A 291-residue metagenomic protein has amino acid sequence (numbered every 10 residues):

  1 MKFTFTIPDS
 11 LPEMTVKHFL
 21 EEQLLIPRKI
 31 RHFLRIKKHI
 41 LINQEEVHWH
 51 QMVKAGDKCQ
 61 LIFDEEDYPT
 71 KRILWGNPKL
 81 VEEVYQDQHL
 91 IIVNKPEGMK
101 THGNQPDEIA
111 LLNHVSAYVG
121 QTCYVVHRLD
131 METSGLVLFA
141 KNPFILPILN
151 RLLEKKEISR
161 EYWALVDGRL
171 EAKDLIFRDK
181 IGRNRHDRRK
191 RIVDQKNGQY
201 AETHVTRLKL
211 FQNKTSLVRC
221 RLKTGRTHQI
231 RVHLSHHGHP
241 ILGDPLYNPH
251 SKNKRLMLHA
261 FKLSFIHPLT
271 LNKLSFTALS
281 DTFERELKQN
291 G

Functional and structural regions predicted by a protein language model:
M1-I176, K180-R185, E284-L287: RNA pseudouridine synthases
M1-K29, F33-L34, V81, K196-Q199 (+3 more regions): Pseudouridine synthases involved in rRNA/tRNA modification
M52, R169, L210-Q212, P268: Short polar/acidic secondary-structure junctions
V125-V126, I192-V193, N248: Glycine-anchored helix-breaking recognition loops at helix->coil/strand junctions
M131-T133, E157-E161, I176, G198-A201 (+2 more regions): Short gly/pro-enriched beta-turn/loop segments at secondary-structure junctions
R188-K196: Short aromatic-glycine motifs in intrinsically disordered, low-complexity regions
V205: Long C-terminal interaction/binding lobes of large macromolecular proteins
